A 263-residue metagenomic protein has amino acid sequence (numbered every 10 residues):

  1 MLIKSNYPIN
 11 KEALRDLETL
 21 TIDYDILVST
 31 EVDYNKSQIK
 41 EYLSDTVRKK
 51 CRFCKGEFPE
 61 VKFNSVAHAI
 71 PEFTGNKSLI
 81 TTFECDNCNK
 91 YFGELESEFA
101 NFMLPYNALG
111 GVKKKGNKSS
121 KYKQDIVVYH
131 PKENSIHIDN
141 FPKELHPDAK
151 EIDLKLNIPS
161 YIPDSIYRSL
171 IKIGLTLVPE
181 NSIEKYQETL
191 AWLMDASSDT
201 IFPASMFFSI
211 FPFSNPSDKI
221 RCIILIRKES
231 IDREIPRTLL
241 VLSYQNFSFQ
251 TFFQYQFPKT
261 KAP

Functional and structural regions predicted by a protein language model:
M1-L43: N-terminal alpha-helical interaction blocks
D45-K49, L79-I80: Flanking scaffold residues of small Cys/His-coordinated metal-binding clusters
C51-C54, C85-C88: Short cysteine-rich clusters marking metal-coordination/redox-active sites
E57-T81: Histidine-centered nuclease catalytic patch
E72-N87, Y106-S120: Short microdomains enriched in Cys/His and/or Lys/Arg
G93-P131: Polybasic, low-complexity binding patches
V128-K155: Short flanking/linker segments adjacent to small metal-binding domains or redox-active Cys/His motifs
N157-P263: C-terminal, charged low-complexity interaction regions
